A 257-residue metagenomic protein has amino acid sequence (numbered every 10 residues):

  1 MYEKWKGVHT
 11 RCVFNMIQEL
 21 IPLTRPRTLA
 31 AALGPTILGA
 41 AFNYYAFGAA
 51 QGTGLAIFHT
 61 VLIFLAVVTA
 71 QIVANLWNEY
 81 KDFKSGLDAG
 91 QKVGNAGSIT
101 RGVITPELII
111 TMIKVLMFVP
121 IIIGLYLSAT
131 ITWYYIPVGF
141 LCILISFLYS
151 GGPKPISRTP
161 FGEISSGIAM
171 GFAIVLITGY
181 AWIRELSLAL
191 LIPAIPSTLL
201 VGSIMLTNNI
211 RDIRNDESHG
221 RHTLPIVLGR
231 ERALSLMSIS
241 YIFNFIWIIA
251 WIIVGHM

Functional and structural regions predicted by a protein language model:
W5, C12-F58, L62, A66 (+1 more regions): Topogenic membrane-insertion module of multi-pass membrane proteins
E19, G97-L186: Intramembrane alpha-helical segments
I21, L29-L33, I57-L65, I110-K114 (+4 more regions): Hydrophobic alpha-helical transmembrane segments
L33-G39, I164-G179, S197, I226-R230: Small-residue-rich segments of transmembrane alpha-helices in multi-pass membrane proteins, especially helix faces
F42, A49-W77, I136-F147, L188-T207: Membrane-embedded alpha-helical segments that form the functional core of polytopic membrane enzymes, especially those
T69-V93, S203-P225: Acidic (Asp/Glu-rich) catalytic motifs at the cytosolic membrane interface
G90-T130, H222-H256: Multi-pass membrane catalytic core of lipid/isoprenoid biosynthesis enzymes
I183-N244: Aromatic-anchored, glycine/proline-accented short structural segments that stabilize local strand-turns or short
